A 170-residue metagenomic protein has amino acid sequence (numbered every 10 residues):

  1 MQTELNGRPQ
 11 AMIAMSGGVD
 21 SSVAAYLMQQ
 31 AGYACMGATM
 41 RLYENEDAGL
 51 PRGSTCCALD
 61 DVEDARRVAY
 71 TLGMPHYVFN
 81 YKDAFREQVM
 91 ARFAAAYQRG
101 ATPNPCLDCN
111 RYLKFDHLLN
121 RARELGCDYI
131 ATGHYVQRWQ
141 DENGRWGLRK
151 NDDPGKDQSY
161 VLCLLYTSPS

Functional and structural regions predicted by a protein language model:
M1-L164: ATP-dependent adenylation/nucleotidyltransferase module used to activate substrates
Y166-S170: Conserved small/polar residues in nucleotide/adenosyl-binding loops
